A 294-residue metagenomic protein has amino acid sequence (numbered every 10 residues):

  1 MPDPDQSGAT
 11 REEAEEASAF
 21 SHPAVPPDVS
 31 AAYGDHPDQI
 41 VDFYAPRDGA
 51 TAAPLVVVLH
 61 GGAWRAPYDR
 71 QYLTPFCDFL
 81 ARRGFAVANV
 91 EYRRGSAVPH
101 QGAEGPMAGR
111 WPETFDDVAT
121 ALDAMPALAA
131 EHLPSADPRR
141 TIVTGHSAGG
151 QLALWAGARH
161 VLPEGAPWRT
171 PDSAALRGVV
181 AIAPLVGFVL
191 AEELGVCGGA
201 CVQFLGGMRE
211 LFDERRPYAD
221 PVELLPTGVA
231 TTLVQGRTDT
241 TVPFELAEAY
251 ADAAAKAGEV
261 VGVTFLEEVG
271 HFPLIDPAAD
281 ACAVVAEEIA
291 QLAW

Functional and structural regions predicted by a protein language model:
M1-W294: Alpha/beta-hydrolase superfamily serine-hydrolase fold, recognizing
